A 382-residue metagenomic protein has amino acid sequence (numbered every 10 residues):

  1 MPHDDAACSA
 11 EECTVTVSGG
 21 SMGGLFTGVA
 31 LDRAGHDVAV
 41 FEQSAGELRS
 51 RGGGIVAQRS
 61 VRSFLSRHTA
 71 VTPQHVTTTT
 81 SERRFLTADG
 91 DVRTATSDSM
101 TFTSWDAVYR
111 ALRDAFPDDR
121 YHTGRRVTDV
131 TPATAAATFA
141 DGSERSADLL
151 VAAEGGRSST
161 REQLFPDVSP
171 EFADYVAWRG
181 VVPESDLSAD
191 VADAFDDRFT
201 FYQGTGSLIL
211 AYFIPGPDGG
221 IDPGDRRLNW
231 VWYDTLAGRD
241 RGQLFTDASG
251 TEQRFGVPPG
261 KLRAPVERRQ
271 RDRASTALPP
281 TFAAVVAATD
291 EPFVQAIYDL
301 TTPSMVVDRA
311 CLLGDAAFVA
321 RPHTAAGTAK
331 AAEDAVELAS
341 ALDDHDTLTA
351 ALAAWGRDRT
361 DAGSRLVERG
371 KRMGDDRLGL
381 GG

Functional and structural regions predicted by a protein language model:
M1-T14: Extreme N-terminal leader/targeting segments of oxidoreductases
A7-A10, E144, G224, P303-V306: Short, flexible hinge/linker loops that cap or flank conserved catalytic cores
V17-R33, D37-A39, S44, V151-A152 (+3 more regions): Conserved mid-domain beta->alpha element of the FAD-binding
S44-A115: Active-site-adjacent segment of FAD-dependent monooxygenases/related oxidoreductases
R51-G52, H68-T69, L164, T324 (+1 more regions): Short, flexible helix/strand-to-coil boundary loops that buttress conserved ligand/catalytic motifs in alpha/beta
V71, D91-R93, S99, T103 (+1 more regions): Conserved FAD-binding catalytic core of PHBH/FMO-like flavoproteins
E267, L278-F293: A short coil-to-beta-strand element that immediately follows conserved catalytic motifs
D376-G382: C-terminal domain-closing interface element
